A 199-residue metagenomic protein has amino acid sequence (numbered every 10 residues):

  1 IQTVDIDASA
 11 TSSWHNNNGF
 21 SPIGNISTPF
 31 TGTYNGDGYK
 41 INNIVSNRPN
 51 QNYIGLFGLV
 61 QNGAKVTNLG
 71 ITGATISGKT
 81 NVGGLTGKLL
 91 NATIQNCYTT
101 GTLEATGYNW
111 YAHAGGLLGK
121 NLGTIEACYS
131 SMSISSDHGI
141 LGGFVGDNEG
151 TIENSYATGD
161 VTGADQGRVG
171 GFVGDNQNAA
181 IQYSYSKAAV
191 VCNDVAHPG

Functional and structural regions predicted by a protein language model:
I1-G199: Surface-exposed repetitive/solenoidal architectures
